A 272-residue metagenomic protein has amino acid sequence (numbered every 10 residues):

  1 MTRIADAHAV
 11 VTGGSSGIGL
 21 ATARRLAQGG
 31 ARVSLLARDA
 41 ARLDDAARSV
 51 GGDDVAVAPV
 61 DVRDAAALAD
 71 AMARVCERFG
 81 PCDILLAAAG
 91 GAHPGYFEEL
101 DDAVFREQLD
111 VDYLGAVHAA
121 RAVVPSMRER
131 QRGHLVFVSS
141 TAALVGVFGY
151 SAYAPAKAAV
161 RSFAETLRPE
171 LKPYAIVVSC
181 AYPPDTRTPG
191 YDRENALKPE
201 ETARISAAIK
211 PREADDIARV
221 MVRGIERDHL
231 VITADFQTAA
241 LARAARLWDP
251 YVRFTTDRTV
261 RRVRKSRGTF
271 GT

Functional and structural regions predicted by a protein language model:
H8, S15-S16: Conserved glycine-rich cofactor-binding loop
A31-D45: Conserved glycine-rich Rossmann-like NAD(P)H-binding loop of the short-chain dehydrogenase/reductase
A40, P59-D70, D102: The beta1-alpha1 cofactor-binding region of Rossmann-like NAD(H)/NADP(H)-dependent oxidoreductases
Y96-F97, D101-R106: Substrate-binding pocket helix/loop in short-chain dehydrogenase/reductase
A120, A156: Active-site helix of classical SDR
S140: Residue(s) in the substrate-gating loop at a strand-loop-helix junction that position the organic substrate next
P173-T238: SDR active-site lid
